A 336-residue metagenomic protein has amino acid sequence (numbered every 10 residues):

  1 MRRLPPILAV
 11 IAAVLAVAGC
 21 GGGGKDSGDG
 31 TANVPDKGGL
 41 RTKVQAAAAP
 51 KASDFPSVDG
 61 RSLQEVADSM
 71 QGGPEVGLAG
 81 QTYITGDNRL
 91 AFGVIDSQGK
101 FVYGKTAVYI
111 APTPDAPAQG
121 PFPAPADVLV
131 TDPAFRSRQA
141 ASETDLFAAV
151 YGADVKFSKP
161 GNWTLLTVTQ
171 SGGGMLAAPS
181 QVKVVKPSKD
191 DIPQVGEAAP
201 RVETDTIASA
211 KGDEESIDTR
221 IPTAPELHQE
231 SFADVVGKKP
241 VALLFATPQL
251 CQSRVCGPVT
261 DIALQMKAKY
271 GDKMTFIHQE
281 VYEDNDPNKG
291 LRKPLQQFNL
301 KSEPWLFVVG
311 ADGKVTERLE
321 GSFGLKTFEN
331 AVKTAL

Functional and structural regions predicted by a protein language model:
M1-A18: Sec-dependent bacterial lipoprotein signal peptides
C20-A32: Bacterial lipoprotein signal-peptidase II cleavage site
D29-S158, N162-E214: Contiguous segments within soluble domain cores/interaction surfaces
S188, P193, A208, G212 (+1 more regions): Thiol-/selenol-based redox modules, centered on thioredoxin-like and closely related oxidoreductase domains
D213-D218, A224, F232-Q252: Short active-site neighborhood of thiol/selenol oxidoreductases, capturing the structured segment around
F245-P248, Q279-Y282, E320-S322: Active-site-proximal beta-strand/loop segments in catalytic clefts of secreted hydrolases
S253-Y270: Typically the conserved alpha-helix immediately C-terminal to a functionally engaged Cys/Sec in thioredoxin-like
G271, I277-E303, V308-V315, L325 (+1 more regions): Thioredoxin-like thiol-disulfide oxidoreductase module
